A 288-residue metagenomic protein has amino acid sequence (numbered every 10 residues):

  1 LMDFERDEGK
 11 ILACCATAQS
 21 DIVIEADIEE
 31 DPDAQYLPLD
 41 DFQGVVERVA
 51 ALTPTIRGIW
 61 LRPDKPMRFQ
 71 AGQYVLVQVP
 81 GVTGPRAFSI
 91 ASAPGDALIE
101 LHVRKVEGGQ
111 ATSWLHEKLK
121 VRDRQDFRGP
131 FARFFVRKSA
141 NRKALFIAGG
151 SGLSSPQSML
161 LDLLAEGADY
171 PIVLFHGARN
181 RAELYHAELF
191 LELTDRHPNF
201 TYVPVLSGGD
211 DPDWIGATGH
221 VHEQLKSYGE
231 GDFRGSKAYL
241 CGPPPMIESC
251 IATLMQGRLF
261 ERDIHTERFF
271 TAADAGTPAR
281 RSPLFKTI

Functional and structural regions predicted by a protein language model:
L1-I22, P171-I288: Reductase modules of NAD(P)H-dependent flavoproteins
I11-A34, D123, F127: Short, structured interface segments
A34-R124, N141-R142, A178-N180, V205-G209: Ferredoxin-reductase
G72, G152, P243: Short, conserved phosphate/pyrophosphate- and ester-handling motifs at nucleotide-, phospho-/glycolipid
G129-A140: A short, basic/flexible loop-to-alpha-helix module at the beginning of a structural domain
L145-I147, Y239: Conserved beta-strand elements of the Class I
S155-A165: Histidine-anchored nucleotide/phosphate-binding helix
